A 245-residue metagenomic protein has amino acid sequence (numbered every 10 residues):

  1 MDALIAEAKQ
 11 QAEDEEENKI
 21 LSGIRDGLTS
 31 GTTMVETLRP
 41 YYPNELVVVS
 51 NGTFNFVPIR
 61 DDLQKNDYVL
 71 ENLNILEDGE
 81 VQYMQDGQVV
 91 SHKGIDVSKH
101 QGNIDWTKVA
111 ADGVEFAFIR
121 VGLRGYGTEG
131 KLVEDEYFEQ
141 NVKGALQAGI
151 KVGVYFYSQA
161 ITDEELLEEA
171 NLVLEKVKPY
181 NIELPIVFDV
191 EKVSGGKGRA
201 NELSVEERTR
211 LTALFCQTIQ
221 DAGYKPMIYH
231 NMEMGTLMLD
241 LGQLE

Functional and structural regions predicted by a protein language model:
M1-E115, R120-G122: Boundary/entry segment of secreted carbohydrate-active catalytic domains
I24, L28, T32, T53 (+2 more regions): Surface-exposed substrate-engagement region within the catalytic domains of secreted or surface-exposed extracellular
S30, M34, L38, N55 (+6 more regions): Stable alpha-helical elements in mature extracytoplasmic
G87, W106-G113, D135-I150, V173-I182: Acidic (Asp/Glu)-rich catalytic clusters
K93-D96, E115-R120, K151-F156, L184-V190 (+2 more regions): Structural recognition of the beta-strand scaffold that forms the well-ordered cores of secreted hydrolase catalytic
G94-D105, G122-Y137, Q159-E168, M232-M238: Acidic-and-aromatic substrate-binding clefts and catalytic sites of carbohydrate-active enzymes
I95, V109, A145, F188 (+1 more regions): Conserved, mostly hydrophobic/aromatic
R124-G130, V154-D163, S194-V205: Surface-exposed cleft-lining segments at the edges of enzyme active sites
